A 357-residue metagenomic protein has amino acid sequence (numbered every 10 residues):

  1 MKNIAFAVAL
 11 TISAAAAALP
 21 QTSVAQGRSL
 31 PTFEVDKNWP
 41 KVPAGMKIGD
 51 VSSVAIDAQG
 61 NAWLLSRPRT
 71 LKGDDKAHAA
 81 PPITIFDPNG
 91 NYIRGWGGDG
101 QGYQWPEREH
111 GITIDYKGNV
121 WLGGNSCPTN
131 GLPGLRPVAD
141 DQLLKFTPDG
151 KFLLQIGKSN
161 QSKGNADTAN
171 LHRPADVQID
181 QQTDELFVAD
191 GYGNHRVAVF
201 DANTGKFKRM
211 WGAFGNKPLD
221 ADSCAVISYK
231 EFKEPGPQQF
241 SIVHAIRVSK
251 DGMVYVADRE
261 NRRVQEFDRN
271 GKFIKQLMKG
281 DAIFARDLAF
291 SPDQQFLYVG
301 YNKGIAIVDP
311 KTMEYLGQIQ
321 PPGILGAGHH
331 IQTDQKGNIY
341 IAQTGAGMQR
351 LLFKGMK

Functional and structural regions predicted by a protein language model:
Q26-K47, K230: A short helix->beta-strand "capping" segment at the edge of beta-propeller domains
K37-A79, H244: Beta-strand-rich domains and repeat architectures in extracellular enzymes and scaffolds, especially beta-propellers
G45-A58, Q101-G118, P128, Q161-E185 (+3 more regions): Beta-rich, blade/repeat-based domains predominating in secreted/periplasmic proteins but also intracellular
S52, R69-N119, N125, N160-S162: Blade-loop segments of beta-propeller domains
L64-R67, L122-S126, D180, V188-G191 (+3 more regions): Conserved beta-strand positions in repeat-built beta-propeller and related beta-rich domains
A80-T84, D141-L144, H195-V199, R263-Q265 (+2 more regions): A short loop-to-beta-strand structural motif that recurs across blades of beta-propeller domains
D87-N91, T147-K151, D201-T204, D268-K272 (+2 more regions): Short loop/turn segments that connect beta-strands within beta-propeller blades
L325-K357: Blade-level signature of beta-propeller repeat domains, shared across WD40, Kelch, NHL, RCC1 and BNR/Asp-box propellers
